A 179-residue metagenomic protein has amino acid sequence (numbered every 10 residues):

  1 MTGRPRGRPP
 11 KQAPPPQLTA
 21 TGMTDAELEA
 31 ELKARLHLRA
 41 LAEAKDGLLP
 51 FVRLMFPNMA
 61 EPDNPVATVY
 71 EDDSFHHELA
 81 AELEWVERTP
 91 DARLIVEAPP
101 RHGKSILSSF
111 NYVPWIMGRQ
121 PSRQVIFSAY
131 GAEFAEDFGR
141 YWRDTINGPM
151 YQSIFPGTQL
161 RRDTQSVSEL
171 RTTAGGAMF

Functional and structural regions predicted by a protein language model:
M1-A92: N-terminal accessory segments
H76, S105-F110, A132-A135: Short alpha-helical patches at coil-to-helix transitions and adjacent helical residues in well-structured domains
E82, Y112-V113, F138: Short, hydrophobic/aromatic alpha-helical segments in well-folded domains
E84-E87, M117-P121, R143, N147-Y151: Hydrophobic/aromatic-lined pockets within catalytic cores
P90-N111: Walker A/P-loop
R93-I95, Q124-I126, A177-M178: Residue-level preference for the first positions of well-ordered beta-strands
S108-Q120: Walker A/P-loop NTP-binding motif
S128-F179: Conserved nucleotide-state-sensing and coupling region of NTP-binding domains
